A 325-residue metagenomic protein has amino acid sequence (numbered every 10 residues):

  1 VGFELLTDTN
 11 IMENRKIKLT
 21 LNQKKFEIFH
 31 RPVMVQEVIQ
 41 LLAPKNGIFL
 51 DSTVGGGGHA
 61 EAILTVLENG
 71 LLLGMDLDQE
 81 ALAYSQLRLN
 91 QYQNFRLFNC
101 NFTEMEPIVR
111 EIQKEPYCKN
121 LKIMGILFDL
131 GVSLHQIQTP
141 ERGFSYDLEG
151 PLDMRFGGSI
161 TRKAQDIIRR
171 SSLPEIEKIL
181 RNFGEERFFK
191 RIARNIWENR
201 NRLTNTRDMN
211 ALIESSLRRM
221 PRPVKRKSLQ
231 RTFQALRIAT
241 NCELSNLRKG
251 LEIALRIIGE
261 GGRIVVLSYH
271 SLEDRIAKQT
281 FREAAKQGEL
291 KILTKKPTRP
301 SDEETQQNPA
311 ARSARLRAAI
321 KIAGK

Functional and structural regions predicted by a protein language model:
L6-K325: S-adenosyl-L-methionine-dependent methyltransferase catalytic core, i.e., the SAM/SAH-binding region
